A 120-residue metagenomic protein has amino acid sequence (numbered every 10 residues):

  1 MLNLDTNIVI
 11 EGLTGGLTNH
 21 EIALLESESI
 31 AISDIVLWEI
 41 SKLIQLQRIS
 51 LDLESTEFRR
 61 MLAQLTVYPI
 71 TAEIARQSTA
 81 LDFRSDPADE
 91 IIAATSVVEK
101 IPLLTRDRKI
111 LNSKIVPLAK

Functional and structural regions predicted by a protein language model:
M1-I32, I44-R59: Short, well-structured N-terminal submotif of metal-dependent ribonuclease cores
D5-T6, I40, S78, S96: Generic structural signal for small/hydrophobic residues in well-ordered secondary structure, especially within
T6, A72, D89-E90: Conserved glycosyltransferase catalytic-site signature
I8-G12, A31, V67, K100-T105: Short, hydrophobic beta-strand segments that form beta-sheet elements in well-ordered domains
V9-I10, L37-I40, A75, I110-L111: A generic structural signal for short hydrophobic patches within well-formed alpha-helices
E57-D82: Acidic catalytic patch
A93-K120: Acidic, PIN/NYN-like endoribonuclease modules and their adjacent C-terminal/linker elements
